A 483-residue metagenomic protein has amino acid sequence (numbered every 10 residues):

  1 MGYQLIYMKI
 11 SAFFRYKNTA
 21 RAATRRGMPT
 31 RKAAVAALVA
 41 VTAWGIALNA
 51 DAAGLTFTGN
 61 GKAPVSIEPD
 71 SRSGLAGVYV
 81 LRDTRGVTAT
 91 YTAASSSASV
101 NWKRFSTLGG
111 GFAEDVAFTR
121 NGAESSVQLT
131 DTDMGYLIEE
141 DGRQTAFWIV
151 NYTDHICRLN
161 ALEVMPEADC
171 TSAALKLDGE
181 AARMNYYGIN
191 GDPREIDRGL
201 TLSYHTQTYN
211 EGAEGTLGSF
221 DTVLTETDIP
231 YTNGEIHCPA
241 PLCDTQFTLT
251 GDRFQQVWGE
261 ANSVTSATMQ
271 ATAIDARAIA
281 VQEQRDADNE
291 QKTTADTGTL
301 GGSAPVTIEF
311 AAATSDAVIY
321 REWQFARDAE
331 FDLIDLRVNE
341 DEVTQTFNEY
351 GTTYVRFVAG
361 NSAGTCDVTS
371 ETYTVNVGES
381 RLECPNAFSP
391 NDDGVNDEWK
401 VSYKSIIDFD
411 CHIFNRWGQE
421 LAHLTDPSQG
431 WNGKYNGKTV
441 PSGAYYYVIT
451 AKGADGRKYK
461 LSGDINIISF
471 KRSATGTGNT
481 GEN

Functional and structural regions predicted by a protein language model:
M1-T58: Bacterial Sec-dependent N-terminal signal peptides
V87-Y91, L175-G179, G301-T314, D397-V401: A short beta-strand segment in extracellular, disulfide-stabilized domains
A93-V100, A181-R183, D197, T314-Y320 (+1 more regions): Short proline/glycine-enriched turn/loop motifs at strand-loop junctions of beta-rich domains
G111-G122, T222-Y231, D332-N339, H423-P427: Short beta-strand segments within Ig-like beta-sandwich modules, predominantly Fibronectin type-III
E139-E140, G251, A359, I449-A451: Conserved structural position at the C-terminal beta-strand of extracellular beta-sandwich adhesion modules
L200-L202, Y320-F325, C411: Short beta-strand elements bearing conserved aromatic residues within extracellular beta-rich modules
G234-C384: Short, compositionally biased serine/threonine- and acidic-rich segments at solvent-exposed termini, linkers, or domain
T307-A311, V375-N483: Short loop/turn motifs at secondary-structure boundaries
